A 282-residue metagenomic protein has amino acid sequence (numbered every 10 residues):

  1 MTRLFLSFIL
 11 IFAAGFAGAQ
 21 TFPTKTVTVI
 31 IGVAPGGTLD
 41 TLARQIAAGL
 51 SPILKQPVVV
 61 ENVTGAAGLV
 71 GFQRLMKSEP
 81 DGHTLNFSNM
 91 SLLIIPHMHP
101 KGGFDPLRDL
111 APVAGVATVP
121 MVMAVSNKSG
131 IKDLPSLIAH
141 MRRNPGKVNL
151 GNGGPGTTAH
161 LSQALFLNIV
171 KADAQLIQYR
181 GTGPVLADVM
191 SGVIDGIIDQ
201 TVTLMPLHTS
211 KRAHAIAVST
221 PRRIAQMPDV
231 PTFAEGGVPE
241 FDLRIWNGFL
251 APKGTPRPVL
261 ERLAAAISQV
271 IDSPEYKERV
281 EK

Functional and structural regions predicted by a protein language model:
M1-F8: Bacterial N-terminal signal peptides that target proteins for export
A14-F16: N-terminal signal peptide c-region/cleavage motif recognized by signal peptidases
A19-D109, K147, P155, K171-Q200 (+2 more regions): N-terminal (or domain-start) structured segment
K77-H83, H97-P184, F233, R244-R279: Hinge/capping helix and adjacent helix->loop/strand transition within the periplasmic-binding protein
N89-M90, N127, Q200-V202, T220-P221 (+1 more regions): Short secondary-structure boundary segments
D105-G115, D173-I177, D195-G196, M205-L243: Short beta-strand->loop
V202-T203, E275: Alpha-helix/helix-capping structural signal
